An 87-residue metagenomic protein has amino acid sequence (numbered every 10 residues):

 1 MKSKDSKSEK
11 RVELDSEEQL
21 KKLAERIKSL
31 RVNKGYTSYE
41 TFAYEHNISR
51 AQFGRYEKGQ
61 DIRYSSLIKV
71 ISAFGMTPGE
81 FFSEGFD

Functional and structural regions predicted by a protein language model:
K2-K34: A short, Lys/Arg-rich alpha-helix, primarily the initiator
E25, Y36-S38, I62-S65: Residue-level signal for the short linker/turn that defines the boundary of a DNA-recognition helix
R31, A43, I71: The alpha-helix within a helix-turn-helix
G35-R55: Short alpha-helical DNA-recognition segment
S49-Q52, R63, T77: Short coil turns linking two alpha-helices in DNA-binding domains
E57, F74, F82-G85: DNA major-groove recognition helix of helix-turn-helix
S65-E80: DNA major-groove recognition helix of helix-turn-helix/homeodomain DNA-binding modules
